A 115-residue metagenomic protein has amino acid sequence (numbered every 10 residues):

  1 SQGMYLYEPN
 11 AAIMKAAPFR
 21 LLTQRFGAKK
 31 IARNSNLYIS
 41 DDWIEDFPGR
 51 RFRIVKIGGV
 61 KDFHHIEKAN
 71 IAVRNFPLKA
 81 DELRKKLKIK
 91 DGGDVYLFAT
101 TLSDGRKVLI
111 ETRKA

Functional and structural regions predicted by a protein language model:
S1-A115: SAM-dependent transferase fold signal centered on methyltransferase-like domains, encompassing both Class I
